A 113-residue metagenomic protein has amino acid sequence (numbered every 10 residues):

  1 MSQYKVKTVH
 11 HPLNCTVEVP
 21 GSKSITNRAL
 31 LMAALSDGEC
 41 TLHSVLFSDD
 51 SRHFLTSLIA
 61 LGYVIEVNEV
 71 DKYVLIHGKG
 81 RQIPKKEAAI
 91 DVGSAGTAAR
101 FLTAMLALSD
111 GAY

Functional and structural regions predicted by a protein language model:
M1-Y113: Short, structured segments at the rim of ligand-binding sites
